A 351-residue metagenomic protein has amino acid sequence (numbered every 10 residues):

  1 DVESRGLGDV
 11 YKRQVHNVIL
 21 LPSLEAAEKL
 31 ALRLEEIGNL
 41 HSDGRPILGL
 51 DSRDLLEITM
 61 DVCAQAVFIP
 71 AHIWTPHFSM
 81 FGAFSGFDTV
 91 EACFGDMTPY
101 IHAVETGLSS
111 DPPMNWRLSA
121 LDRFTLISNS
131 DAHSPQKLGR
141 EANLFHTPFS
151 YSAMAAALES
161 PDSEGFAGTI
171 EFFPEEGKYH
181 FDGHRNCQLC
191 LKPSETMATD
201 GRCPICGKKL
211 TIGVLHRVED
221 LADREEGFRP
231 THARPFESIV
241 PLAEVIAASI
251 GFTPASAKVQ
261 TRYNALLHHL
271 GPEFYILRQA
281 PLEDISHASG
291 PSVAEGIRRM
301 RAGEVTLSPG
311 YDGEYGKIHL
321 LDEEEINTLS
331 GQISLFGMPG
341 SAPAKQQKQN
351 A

Functional and structural regions predicted by a protein language model:
D1-Y11: Single conserved hydrophobic/aromatic residue that forms the stacking wall/gate of nucleotide- or nucleobase-binding
R13, N17-V18, L24-I47, D312: Active-site neighborhood of divalent metal-dependent phosphoester bond hydrolases
Q14, A132-D182: Binuclear metal-dependent phosphoesterase catalytic core
E35-L144, K209, G251, K258 (+1 more regions): Domain-core and long-helix interface of multi-subunit machines
M80-F81, A92-C93, P135-A157, I212-G213 (+1 more regions): Divalent-metal (often Zn2+) His-rich catalytic cores of metallo-beta-lactamase-fold enzymes
G168-T231: Cys/His-rich short segments
G207-S256, R262: Active-site and substrate-binding clefts of carbohydrate-active enzymes
I246, G251-A351: Low-complexity, acidic/Ser/Thr- and charged residue-rich accessory regions of DNA metabolism proteins
